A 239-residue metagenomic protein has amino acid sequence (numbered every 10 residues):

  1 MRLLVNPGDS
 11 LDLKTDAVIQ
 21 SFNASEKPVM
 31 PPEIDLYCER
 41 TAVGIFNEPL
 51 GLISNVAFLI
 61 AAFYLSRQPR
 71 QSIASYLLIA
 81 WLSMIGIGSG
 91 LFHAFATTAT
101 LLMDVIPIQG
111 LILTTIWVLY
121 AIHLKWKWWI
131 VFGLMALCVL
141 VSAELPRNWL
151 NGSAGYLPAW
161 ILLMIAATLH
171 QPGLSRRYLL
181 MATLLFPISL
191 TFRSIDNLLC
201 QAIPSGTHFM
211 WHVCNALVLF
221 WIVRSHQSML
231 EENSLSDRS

Functional and structural regions predicted by a protein language model:
M1, V5, V18-I19: Short hydrophobic transmembrane-like helices used for membrane targeting/insertion
D12-T15, F22, E26-S239: Multi-pass alpha-helical transmembrane bundles in non-GPCR membrane proteins that perform intramembrane catalysis
